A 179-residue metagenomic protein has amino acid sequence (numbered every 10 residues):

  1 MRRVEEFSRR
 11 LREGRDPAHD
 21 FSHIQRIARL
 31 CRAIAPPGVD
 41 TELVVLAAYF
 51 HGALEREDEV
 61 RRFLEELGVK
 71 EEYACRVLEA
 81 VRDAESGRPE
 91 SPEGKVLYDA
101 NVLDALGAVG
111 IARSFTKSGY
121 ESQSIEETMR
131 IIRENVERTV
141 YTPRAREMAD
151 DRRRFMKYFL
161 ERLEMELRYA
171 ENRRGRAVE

Functional and structural regions predicted by a protein language model:
M1-R10: Short alpha-helical hairpin
E5, F21-A28, T41, V45 (+3 more regions): Short, well-structured alpha-helical segments
R10-G38, F50, R88-E179: Divalent metal-dependent phosphate-bond-processing catalytic cores, especially two-metal-ion Mg2+/Mn2+ enzymes that act
I27, R32, R56-L67: An active-site-proximal "capping" alpha-helix that borders the catalytic cofactor pocket
D40-V60, V77-G87: His-Asp-centered metal-binding catalytic motifs of divalent-metal-dependent phosphohydrolases/nucleases
E71-A74, R88-E90: Short, structured loop/turn "capping" segments at alpha-beta junctions
